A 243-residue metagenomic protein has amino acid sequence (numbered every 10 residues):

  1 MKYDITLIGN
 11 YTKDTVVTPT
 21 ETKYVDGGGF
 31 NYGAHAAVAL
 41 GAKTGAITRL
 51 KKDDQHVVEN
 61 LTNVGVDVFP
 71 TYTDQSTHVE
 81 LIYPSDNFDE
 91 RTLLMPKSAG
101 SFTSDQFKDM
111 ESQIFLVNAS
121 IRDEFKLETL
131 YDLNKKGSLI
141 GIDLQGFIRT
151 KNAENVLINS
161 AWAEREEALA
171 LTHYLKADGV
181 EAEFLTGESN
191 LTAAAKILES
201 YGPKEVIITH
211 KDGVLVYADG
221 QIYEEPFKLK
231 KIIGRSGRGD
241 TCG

Functional and structural regions predicted by a protein language model:
K2-I5, K13-Y24, A39-A119, D123 (+1 more regions): Conserved N-terminal subdomain of the carbohydrate kinase-like
K2-Y3, A161, E166, L191-G243: Conserved phosphate-binding/catalytic region of the ribokinase-like
T6-I8, I114-L116, G141, K176 (+1 more regions): Structural motif
P19-V25, E154-I158, L229-K230: Short glycine-enriched, charge-decorated loop/helix-capping segments at active-site entrances that position
K23-H35: Short catalytic helix/loop segments, enriched in acidic residues and glycine and frequently bearing histidine
H35, V79-I82, G213-Y217: Short beta-strand scaffold segments in enzyme catalytic cores
A37, D178, G239: Short, conserved phosphate/pyrophosphate- and ester-handling motifs at nucleotide-, phospho-/glycolipid
N118-A193, G213: Conserved beta-alpha-beta core of the PfkB/ribokinase-like small-molecule kinase fold
